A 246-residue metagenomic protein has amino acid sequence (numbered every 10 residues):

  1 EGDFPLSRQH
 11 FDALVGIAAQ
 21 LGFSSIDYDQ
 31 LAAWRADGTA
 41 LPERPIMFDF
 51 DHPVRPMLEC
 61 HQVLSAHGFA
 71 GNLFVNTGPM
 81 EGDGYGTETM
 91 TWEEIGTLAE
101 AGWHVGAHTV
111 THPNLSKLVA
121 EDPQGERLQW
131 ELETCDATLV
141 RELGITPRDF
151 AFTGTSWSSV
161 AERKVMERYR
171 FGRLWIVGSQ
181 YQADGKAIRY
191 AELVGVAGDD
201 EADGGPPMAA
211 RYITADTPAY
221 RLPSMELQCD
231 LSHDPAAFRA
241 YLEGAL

Functional and structural regions predicted by a protein language model:
E1-D49, V54-M57, S116-D149, G154-L246: C-terminal active-site subregion of NodB/CE4 polysaccharide deacetylases
A19-Q20, C60-F69, E88-A107, M166 (+1 more regions): Acidic (Asp/Glu)-rich catalytic clusters
P45, A70-N72, H104, F171: Proline-centered loop/turn at the N-terminus of a beta-strand
H52, V75-T77, T109, E226: A mature extracytoplasmic/lumenal domain signature
F69-T89: A short, conserved beta-to-alpha structural element at the edge of catalytic cores that scaffolds binding
P79-E81, T111-N114, S156: Feature marks short, surface-exposed loop/turn motifs that line or immediately flank catalytic pockets and channel
E94-L118, R127-E131, L139: A structural motif
